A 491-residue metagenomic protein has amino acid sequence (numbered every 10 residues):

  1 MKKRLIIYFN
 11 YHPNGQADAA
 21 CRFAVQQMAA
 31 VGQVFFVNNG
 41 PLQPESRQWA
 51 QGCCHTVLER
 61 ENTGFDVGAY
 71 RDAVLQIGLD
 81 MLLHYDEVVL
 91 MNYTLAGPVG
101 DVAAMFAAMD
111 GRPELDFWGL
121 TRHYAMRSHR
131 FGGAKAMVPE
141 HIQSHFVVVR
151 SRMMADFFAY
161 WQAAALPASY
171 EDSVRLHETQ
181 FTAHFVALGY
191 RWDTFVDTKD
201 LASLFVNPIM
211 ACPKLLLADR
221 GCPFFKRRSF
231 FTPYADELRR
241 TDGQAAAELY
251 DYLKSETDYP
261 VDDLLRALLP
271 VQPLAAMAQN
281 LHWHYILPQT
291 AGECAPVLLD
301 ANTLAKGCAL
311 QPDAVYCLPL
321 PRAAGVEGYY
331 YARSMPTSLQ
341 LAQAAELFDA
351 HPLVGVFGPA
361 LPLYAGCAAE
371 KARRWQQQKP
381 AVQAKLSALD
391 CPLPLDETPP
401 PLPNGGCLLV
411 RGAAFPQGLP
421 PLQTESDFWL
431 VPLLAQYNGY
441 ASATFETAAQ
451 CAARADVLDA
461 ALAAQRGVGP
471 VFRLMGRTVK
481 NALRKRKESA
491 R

Functional and structural regions predicted by a protein language model:
M1-R491: ER/Golgi luminal nucleotide-sugar-dependent glycosyltransferases, focusing on the catalytic module
